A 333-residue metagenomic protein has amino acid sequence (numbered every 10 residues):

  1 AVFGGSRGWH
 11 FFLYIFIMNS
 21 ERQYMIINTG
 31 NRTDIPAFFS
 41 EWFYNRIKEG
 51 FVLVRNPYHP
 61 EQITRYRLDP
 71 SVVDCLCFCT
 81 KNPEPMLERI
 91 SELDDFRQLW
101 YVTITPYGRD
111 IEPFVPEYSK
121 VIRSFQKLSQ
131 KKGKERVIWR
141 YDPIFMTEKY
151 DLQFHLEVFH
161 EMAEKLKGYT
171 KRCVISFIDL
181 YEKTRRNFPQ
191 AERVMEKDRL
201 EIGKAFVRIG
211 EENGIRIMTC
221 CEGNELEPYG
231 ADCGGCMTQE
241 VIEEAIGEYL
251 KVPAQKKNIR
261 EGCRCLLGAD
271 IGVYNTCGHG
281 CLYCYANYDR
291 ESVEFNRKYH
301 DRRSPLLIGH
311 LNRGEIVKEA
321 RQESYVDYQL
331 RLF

Functional and structural regions predicted by a protein language model:
V2-S6: Extreme N-terminal basic, low-complexity initiation segments that serve as generic localization/processing leaders
Y14-I111, Y118, F125-K134, R290-F333: Conserved Radical SAM active-site core
R32-D34, K81, T103-Y107, D142-M146 (+2 more regions): Active-site beta-loop-alpha junctions enriched in small/polar residues
Y107-V115, P143-Q153, N187-M195: Surface-exposed cleft-lining segments at the edges of enzyme active sites
K120-R186, K204-C221: Conserved C-terminal portion of the radical SAM core fold that forms the substrate/S-adenosylmethionine-binding
T170-Y274: Catalytic cores of enzyme domains
D270-D289: Local cysteine-cluster metal-coordination motifs and their immediate loop/turn environment, predominantly Fe-S cluster
